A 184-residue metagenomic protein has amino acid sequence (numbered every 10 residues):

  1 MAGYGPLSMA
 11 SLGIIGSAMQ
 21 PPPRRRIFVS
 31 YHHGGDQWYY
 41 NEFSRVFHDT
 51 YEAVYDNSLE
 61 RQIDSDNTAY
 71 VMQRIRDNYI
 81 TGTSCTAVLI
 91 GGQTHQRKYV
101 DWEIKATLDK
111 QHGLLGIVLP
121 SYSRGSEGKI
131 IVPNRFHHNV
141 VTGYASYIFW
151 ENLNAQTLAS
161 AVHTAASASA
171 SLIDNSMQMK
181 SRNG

Functional and structural regions predicted by a protein language model:
M1-C85, S167-G184: Conserved N-terminal substructure of TIR/SEFIR domains
Y40-N41, K98-D101, S126-G128: A short acidic (Asp/Glu
D56-S58, V118, E151: Residues at the C-termini of beta-strands that transition into short coil/loop
A69, Q73, R97, N134: Flexible, active-site-adjacent loop/turn segments at secondary-structure boundaries
I80-L108, H112-S123: Conserved beta-strand-loop-alpha-helix hinge of the TIR/SEFIR fold
Y122-T142: Glycine-rich, charge-decorated loop segments at or immediately adjacent to ligand/cofactor-binding or catalytic sites
H137-G184: A conserved mid-domain beta-alpha-beta active-site/ligand-binding segment of alpha/beta enzyme cores
